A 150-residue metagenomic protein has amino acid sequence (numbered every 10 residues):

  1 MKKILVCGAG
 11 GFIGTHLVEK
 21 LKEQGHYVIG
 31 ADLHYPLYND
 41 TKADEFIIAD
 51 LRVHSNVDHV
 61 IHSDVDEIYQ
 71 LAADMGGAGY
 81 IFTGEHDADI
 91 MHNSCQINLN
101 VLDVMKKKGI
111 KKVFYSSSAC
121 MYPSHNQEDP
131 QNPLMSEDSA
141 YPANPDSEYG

Functional and structural regions predicted by a protein language model:
K3, Y27, K111-K112: Residues at the starts of beta-strands that form the adenosine-phosphate
I4-Q24: N-terminal Rossmann NAD(P)H-binding glycine-rich loop of SDR-like oxidoreductase domains
L5, I29, I47, M91: Conserved Rossmann-like nucleotide-binding pocket used by diverse enzymes that bind dinucleotide cofactors
C7, A31, I68-D74, V113-A119: SDR active-site strand-loop-helix element
H26-Y35: Conserved glycine-rich Rossmann-like NAD(P)H-binding loop of the short-chain dehydrogenase/reductase
T41-H54: Rossmann-fold cofactor-recognition segment
L51-N93, K107, S124-H125: NAD(P)H-binding glycine-rich loop region in Rossmannoid oxidoreductase-like domains and their noncatalytic homologs
L99-S147: Conserved Rossmann-fold NAD(P)-dependent oxidoreductase catalytic core, especially the SDR/UDP-sugar
